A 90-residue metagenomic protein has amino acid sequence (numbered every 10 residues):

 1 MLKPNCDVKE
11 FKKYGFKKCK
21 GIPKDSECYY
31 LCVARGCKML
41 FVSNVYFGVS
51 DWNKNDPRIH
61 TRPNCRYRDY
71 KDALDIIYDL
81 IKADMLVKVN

Functional and structural regions predicted by a protein language model:
M1-L2, P23-N90: Intrinsically disordered, low-complexity regulatory regions enriched in serine/threonine/proline and acidic residues
L2-K20: Amphipathic alpha-helical segments
